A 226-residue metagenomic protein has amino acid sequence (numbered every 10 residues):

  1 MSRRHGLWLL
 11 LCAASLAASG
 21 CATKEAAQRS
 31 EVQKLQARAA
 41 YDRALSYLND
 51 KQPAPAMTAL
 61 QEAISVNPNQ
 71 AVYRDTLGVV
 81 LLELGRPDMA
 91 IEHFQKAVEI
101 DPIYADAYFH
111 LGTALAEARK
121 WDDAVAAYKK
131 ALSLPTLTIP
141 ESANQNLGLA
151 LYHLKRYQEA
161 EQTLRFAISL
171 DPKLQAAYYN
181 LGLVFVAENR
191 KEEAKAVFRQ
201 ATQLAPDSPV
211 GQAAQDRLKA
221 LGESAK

Functional and structural regions predicted by a protein language model:
A22-K34, A187-K226: Terminal, low-structured helical/coil segments at or just beyond the last alpha-helical repeat
V32, V66, I100, L134-T136 (+2 more regions): Structural marker of alpha-solenoid helical repeat scaffolds
Y73, A107, E141-A143, A177 (+2 more regions): TPR alpha-solenoid repeat register
T76, H110, N146, N180 (+1 more regions): Canonical tetratricopeptide repeat
